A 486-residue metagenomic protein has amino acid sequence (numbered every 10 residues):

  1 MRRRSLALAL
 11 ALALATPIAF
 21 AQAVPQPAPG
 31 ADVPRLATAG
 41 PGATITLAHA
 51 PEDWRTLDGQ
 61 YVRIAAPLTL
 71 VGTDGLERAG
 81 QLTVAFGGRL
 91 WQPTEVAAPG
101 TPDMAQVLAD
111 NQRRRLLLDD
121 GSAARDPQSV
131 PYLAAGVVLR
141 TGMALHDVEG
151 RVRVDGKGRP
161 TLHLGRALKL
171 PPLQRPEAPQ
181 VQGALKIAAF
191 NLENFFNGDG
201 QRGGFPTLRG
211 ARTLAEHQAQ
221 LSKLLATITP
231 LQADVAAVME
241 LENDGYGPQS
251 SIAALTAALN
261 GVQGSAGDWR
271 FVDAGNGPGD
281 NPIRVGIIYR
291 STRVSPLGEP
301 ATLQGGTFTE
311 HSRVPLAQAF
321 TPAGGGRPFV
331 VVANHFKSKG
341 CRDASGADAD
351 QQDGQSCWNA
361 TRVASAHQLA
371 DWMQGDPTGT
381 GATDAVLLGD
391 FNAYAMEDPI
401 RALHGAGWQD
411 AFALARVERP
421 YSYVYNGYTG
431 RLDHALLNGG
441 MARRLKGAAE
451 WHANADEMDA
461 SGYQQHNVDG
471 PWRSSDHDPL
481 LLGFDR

Functional and structural regions predicted by a protein language model:
M1-A7: Bacterial N-terminal signal peptides that target proteins for export
A7-A19: Bacterial N-terminal signal peptides
Q22-G210, A215-L225, G306-F308, V314 (+2 more regions): Extended non-catalytic accessory segments flanking core domains
P25, P29, T38, P67 (+13 more regions): Sec-exported extracytoplasmic/periplasmic mature domains
L57, I64, A134-L170, S291-P322 (+2 more regions): Metal-dependent phosphoester-hydrolase catalytic domains
T69-L70, A123-R125, L192-N197, L241-Y246 (+8 more regions): Solvent-exposed loop/turn segments at secondary-structure junctions within structured extracellular/periplasmic domains
G158-R284, F329, R342-A370, A382-T383 (+3 more regions): N-terminal, active-site-proximal structural segment of metallo-dependent hydrolase catalytic domains
P248, I252-K337: Structured beta-strand-rich core segments of catalytic domains in phosphoester-bond hydrolases
